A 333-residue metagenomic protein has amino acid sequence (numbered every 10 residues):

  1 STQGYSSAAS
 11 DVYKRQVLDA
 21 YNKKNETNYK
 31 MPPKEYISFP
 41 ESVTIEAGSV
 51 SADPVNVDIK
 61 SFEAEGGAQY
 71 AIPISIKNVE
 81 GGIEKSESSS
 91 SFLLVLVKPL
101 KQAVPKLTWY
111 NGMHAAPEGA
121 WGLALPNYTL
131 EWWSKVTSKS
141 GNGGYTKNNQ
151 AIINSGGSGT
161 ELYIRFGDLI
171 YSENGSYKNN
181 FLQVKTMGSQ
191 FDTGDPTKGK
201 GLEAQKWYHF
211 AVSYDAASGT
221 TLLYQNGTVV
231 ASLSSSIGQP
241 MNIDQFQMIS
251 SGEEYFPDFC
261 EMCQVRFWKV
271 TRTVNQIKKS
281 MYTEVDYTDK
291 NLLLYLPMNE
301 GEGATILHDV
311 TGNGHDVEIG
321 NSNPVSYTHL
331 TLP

Functional and structural regions predicted by a protein language model:
T2-A9, Y13, H329-L332: Single conserved hydrophobic/aromatic residue that forms the stacking wall/gate of nucleotide- or nucleobase-binding
D19-S42: Short beta-strand and strand-turn-strand segments in soluble, beta-rich domains
E63-A71: Short glycine/proline/serine/threonine-rich loop/turn segments at secondary-structure transition edges
P99-K106, T137, D168-S236, S326-L330: Extracellular glycan-interaction surfaces
L100-F181, R272-Q276: Extracellular glycan-recognition modules
E118-L130, G199-K206, Y255-E261: Extracellular/lumenal carbohydrate-interaction signature centered on repeated Trp-anchored short motifs
L233-E261, Y287-N291: Flexible glycan-contacting loops in extracellular carbohydrate-active proteins
Q264-L330: Extended recognition patches within non-cytosolic domains
